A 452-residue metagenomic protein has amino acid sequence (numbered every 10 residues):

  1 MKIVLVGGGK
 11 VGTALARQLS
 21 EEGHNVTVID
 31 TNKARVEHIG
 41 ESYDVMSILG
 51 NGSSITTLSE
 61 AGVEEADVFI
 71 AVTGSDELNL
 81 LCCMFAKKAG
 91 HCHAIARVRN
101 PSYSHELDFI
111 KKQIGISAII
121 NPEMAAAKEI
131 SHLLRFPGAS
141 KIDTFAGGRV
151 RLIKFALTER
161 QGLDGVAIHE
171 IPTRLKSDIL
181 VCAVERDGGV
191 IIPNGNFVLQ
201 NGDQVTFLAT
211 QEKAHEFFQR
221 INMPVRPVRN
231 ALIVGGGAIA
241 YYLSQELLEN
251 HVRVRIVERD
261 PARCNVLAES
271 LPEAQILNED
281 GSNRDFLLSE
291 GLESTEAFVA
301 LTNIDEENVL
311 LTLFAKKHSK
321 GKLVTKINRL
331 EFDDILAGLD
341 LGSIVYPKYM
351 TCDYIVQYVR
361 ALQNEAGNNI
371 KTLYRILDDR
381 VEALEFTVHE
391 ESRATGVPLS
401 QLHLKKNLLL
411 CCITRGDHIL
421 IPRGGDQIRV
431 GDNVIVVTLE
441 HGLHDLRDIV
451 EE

Functional and structural regions predicted by a protein language model:
M1-E452: Cytosolic regulatory regions of ion transport systems
